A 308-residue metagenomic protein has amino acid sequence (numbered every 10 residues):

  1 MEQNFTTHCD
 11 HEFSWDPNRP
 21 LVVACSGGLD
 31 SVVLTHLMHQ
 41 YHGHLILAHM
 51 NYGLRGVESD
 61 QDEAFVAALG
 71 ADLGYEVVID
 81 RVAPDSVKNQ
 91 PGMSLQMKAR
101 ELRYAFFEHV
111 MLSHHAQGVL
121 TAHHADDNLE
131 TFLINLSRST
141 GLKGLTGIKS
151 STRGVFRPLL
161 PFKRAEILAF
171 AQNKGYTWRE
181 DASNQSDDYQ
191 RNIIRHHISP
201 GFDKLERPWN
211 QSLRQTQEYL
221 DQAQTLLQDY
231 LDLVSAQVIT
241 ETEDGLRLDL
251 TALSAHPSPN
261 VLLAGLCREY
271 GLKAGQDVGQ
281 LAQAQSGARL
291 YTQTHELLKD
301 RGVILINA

Functional and structural regions predicted by a protein language model:
M1-N135, A165: ATP-dependent adenylation/nucleotidyltransferase module used to activate substrates
E2-D30, I46, M50, V82-P84 (+4 more regions): AMP-forming adenylation/ATP pyrophosphatase catalytic core
S14-D16, E76, Q117, T177 (+3 more regions): Short coil/loop linkers at secondary-structure junctions
L37-Y41, S113, G201-K204, L266-E269: Active-site catalytic microenvironments for nucleophilic, acid-base chemistry
Y52-G56, N184-Y189, L253: Short histidine/acidic/glycine/proline-rich micro-motifs that form metal- and phosphate-coordinating active-site loops
F65, L69, F106, F170 (+2 more regions): Amphipathic alpha-helical segments that form well-ordered structural scaffolds and often line/cohere around active
G118-A122, D127-T216, L246: Catalytic subdomain that performs nucleotidyl-dependent activation
